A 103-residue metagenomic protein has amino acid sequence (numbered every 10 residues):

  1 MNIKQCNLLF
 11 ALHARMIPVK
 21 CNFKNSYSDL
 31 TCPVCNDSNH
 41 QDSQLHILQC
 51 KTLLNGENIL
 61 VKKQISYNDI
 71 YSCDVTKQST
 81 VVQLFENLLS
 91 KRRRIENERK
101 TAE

Functional and structural regions predicted by a protein language model:
M1-E103: Family-specific functional microsites
